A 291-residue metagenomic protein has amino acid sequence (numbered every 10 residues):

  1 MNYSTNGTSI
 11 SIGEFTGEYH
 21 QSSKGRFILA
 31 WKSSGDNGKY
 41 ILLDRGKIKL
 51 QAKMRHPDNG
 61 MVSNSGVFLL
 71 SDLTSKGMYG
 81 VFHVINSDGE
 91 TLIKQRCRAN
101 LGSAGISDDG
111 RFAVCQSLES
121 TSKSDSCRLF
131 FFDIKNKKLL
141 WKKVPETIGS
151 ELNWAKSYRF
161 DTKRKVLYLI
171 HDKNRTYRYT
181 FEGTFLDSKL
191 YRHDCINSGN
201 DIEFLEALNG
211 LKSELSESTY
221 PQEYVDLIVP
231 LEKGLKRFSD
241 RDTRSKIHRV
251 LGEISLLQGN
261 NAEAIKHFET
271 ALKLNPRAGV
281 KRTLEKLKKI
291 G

Functional and structural regions predicted by a protein language model:
N6-S22, K53-S65, C97-D109, P145-F160 (+1 more regions): Repeated scaffold domains used in trafficking and secretory/extracellular systems, primarily beta-propellers
S23-S34, G66-S75, R111-S122, R159-H171: Short beta-strand elements that form the blades of beta-propeller/WD-repeat-like and other beta-sheet-rich scaffold
G35-Y40, G77-H83, S122-F130, N174-E182: Structural motif
D201-I202, D242: Residue signature of alpha-solenoid helical repeat architecture, marking inter-repeat boundaries and helix-start
N209, V250, T283-K286: "A position-specific structural signal for the A-helix of alpha-solenoid helical repeats
